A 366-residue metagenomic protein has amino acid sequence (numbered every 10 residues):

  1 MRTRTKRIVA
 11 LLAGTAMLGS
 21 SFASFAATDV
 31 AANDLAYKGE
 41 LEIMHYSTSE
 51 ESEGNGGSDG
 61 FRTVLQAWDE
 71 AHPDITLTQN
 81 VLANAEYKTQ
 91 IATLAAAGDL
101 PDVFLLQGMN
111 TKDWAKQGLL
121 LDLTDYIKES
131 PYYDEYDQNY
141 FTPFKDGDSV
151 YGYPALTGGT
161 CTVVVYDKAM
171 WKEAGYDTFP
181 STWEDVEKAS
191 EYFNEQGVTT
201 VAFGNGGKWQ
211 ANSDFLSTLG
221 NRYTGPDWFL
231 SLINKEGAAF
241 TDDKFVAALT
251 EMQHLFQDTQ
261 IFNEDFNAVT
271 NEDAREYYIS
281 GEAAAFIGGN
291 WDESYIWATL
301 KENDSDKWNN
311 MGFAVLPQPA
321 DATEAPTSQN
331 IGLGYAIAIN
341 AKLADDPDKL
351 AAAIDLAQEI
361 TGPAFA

Functional and structural regions predicted by a protein language model:
T3-G14, A23-K116, Y132, D348: Conserved N-terminal structural module of periplasmic/extracytoplasmic solute-binding proteins
T28-A32, G108-V163, E187, F193 (+3 more regions): Hinge/lid segment of periplasmic solute-binding proteins
A71-V81, D99, E173-T178, H254-V269 (+2 more regions): A local structural motif
V81-Q90, M109, S181-K188, E264-I279: Short helix-initiation/N-cap motifs at beta->coil->alpha
T124-Y136, T142, R222-A247, L300-D306 (+1 more regions): Short, solvent-exposed loop/beta-turn-alpha elements that line the ligand-binding surface or hinge of extracytoplasmic
D146-T157, T162, E187-G237: Extracytoplasmic/periplasmic solute-binding protein
A174, T259, K301-A366: Extracytoplasmic/periplasmic substrate-recognition and gating elements
S190, N234-F266: Glycine-centered hinge/linker elements that transmit conformational signals in sensory and ligand-binding systems
